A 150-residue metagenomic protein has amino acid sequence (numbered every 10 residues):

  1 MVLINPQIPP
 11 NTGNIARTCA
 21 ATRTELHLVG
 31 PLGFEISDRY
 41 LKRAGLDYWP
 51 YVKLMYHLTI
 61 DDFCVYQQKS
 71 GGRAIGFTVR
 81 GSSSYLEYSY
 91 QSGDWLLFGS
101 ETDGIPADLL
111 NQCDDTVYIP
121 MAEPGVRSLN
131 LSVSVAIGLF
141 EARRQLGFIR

Functional and structural regions predicted by a protein language model:
M1-R150: Post-transcriptional modification and biogenesis factors for structured RNAs of the translation apparatus
